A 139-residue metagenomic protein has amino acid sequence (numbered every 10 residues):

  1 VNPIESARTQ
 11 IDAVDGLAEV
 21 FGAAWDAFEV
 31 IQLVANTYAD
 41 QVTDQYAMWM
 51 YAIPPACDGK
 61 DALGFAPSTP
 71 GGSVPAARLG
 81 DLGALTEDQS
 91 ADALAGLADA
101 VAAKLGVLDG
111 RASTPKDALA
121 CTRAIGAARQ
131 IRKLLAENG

Functional and structural regions predicted by a protein language model:
V1-G16, A76-L85, Q130-K133: Short, flexible domain-boundary/linker segments around small modular repeats
V1-P3, E29, D61, F65-S73 (+1 more regions): Long, contiguous alpha-helical bundle segments
V1-V42: Leu/Val/Ala/Ile-rich N-terminal alpha-helices, chiefly Sec-type signal peptides and the beginnings
D15-F28, S90-D99, G126: Short, low-complexity cationic-aromatic patches
E29-A39, C57, D61-G64, A102 (+2 more regions): Alpha-helical repeat scaffolds in large eukaryotic proteins
T37-P75: Alpha-helical segments in soluble extracytoplasmic regions
D61-P115: Amphipathic protein-protein interaction modules
L97-G139: Preference for long, well-ordered alpha-helical segments
